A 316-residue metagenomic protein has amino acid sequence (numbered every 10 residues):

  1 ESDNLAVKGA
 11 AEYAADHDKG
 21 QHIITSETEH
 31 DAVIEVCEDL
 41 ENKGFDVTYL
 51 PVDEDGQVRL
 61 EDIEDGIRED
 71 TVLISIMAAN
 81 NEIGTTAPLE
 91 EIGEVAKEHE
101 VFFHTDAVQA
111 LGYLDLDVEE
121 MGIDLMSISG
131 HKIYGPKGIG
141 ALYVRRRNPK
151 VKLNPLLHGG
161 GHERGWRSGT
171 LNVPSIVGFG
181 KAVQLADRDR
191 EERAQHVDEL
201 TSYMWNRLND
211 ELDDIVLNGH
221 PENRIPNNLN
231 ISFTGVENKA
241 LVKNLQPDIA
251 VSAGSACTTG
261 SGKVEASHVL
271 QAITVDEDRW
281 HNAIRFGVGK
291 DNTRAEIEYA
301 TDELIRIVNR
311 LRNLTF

Functional and structural regions predicted by a protein language model:
E1-F316: Pyridoxal 5′-phosphate
